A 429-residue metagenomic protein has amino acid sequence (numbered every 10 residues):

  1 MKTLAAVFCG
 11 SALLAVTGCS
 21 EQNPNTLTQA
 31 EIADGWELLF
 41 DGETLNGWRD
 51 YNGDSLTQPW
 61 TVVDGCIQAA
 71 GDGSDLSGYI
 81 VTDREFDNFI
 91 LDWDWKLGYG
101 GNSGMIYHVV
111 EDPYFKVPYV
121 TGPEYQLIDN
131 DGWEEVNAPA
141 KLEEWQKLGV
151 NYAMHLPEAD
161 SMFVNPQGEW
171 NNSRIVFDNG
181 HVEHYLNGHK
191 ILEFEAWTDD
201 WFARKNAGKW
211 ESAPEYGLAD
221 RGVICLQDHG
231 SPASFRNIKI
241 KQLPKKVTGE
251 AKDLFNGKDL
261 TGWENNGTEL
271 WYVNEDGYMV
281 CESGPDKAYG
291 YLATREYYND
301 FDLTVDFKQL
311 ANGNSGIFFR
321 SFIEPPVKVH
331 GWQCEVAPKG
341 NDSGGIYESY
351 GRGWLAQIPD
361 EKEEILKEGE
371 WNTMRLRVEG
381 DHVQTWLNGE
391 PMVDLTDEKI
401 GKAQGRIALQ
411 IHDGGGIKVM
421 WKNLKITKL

Functional and structural regions predicted by a protein language model:
M1-A5: Positively charged n-region of N-terminal signal peptides that target proteins for export
V7-A15: Bacterial N-terminal signal peptides
C19-L429: Carbohydrate-interacting regions of secretory-pathway proteins
